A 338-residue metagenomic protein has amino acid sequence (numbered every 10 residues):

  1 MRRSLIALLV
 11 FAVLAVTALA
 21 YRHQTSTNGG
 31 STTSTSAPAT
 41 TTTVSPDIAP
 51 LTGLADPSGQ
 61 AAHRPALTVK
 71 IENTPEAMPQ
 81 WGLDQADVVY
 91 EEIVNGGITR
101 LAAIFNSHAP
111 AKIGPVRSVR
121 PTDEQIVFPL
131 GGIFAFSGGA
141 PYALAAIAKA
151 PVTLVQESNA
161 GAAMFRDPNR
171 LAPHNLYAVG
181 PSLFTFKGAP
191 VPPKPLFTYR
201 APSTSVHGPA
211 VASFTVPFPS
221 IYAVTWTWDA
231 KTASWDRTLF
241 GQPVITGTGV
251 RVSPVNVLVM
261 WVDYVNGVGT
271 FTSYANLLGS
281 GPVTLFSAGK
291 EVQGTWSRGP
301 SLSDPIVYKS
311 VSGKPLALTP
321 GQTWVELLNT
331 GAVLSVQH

Functional and structural regions predicted by a protein language model:
R2-S4, G30-V88, N95-H338: A surface/extracellular/periplasmic glyco- and lipid-processing/surface-interacting theme
R3-A12: Sec-dependent N-terminal signal peptides
A12-H23: Hydrophobic alpha-helical membrane-insertion segments, chiefly the h-region of N-terminal signal peptides
H23-G29: Aromatic-capped interface at the extracytoplasmic side of an N-terminal signal-anchor transmembrane helix
